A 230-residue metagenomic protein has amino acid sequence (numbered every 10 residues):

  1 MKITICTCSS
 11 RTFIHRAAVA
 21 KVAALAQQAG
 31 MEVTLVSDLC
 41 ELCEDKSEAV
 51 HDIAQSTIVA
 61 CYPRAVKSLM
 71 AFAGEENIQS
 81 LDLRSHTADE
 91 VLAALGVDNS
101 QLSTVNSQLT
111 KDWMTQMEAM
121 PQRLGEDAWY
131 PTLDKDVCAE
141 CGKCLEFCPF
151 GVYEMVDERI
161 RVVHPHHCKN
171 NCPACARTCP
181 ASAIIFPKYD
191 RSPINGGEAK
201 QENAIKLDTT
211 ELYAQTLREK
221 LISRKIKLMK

Functional and structural regions predicted by a protein language model:
M1, P165-K230: Flanking helices and flexible, charged tails adjoining ferredoxin-like Fe-S electron-transfer domains in multi-subunit
M1-P121, G125-A128: Iron-sulfur-associated redox domains of electron-transfer enzymes in respiratory and anaerobic energy metabolism
C8-F13, C40-C43, S56, C61-A65 (+2 more regions): Local cysteine-cluster metal-coordination motifs and their immediate loop/turn environment, predominantly Fe-S cluster
A18, K46-A49, A93, Y153 (+2 more regions): Surface-exposed beta-strand edges and their flanking turn/coil or helix-capping segments
M31-V33, R84-H86, I160-R161, A181-A183 (+1 more regions): Short, surface-exposed, polar/charged, turn-prone segments marking secondary-structure boundaries
L35-V36, D134, D208: Helix N-cap / beta->alpha transition motif
A119-E140, G151-R177, F186-N195: Ferredoxin-like iron-sulfur electron-transfer modules
